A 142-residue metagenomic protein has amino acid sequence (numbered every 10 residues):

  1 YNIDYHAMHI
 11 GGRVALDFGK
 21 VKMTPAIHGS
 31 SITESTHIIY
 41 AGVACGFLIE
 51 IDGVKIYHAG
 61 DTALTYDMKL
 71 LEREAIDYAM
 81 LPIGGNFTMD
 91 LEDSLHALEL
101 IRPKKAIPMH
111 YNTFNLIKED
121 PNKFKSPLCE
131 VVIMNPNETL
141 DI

Functional and structural regions predicted by a protein language model:
Y1-I3: Metabolite-binding pocket within alpha/beta catalytic cores that recognizes anionic/polar moieties
Y5-R13, L95-I142: Binuclear metal-ion centers of metallo-dependent hydrolases, dominated by the metallo-beta-lactamase
Y5-R73, N135-I142: Core dinuclear metal-dependent hydrolase active-site scaffold
C45-K104, M109-N115: Metallo-beta-lactamase
